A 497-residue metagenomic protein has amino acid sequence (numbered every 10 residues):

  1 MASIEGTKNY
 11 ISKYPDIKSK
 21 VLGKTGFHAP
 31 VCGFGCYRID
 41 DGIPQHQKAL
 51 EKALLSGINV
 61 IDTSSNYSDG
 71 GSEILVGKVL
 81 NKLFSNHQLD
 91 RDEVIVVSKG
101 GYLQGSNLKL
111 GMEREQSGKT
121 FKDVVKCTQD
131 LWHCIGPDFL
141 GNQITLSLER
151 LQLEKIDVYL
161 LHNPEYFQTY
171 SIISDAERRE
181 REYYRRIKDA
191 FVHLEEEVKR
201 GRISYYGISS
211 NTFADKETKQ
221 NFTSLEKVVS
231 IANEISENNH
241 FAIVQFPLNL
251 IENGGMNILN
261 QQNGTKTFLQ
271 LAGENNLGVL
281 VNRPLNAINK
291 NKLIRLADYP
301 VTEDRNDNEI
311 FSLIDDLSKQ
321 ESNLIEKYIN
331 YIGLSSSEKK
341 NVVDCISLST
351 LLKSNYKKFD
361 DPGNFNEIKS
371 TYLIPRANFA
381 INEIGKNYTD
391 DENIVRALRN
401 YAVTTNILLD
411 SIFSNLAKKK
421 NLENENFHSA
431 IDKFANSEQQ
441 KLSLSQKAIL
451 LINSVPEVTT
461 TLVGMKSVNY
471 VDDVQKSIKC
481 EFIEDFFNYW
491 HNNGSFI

Functional and structural regions predicted by a protein language model:
M1-Q116, K122-K126, D138-G141, T145 (+9 more regions): N-terminal binding-site loop/beta-alpha segment at the start of enzyme catalytic domains that lines or forms
I4-D16, D69, P164-I497: Beta/alpha (TIM)-barrel catalytic core signal, keyed to glycine-rich beta->alpha loops juxtaposed to Asp/Glu that bind
G35-Y37, S64, G101, Y159 (+4 more regions): Anionic group-transfer/hydrolysis microenvironments
G42-L54, H133-R150, N221-N233, L444-L451: Short, acidic/polar
N59-S64, Q152-L160, Y205-G207, K447: Short acidic catalytic loops
L89-V94, E154-V158, Y205, N239-F241: Short acidic capping loops at alpha-helix termini that bridge into adjacent secondary structure
V124-W132, D432-K433: Short glycine/proline- and acidic residue-enriched helix-loop micro-motifs that form flexible lids or anion-recognition
L148-I173: Active-site groove signature of glycoside hydrolases
